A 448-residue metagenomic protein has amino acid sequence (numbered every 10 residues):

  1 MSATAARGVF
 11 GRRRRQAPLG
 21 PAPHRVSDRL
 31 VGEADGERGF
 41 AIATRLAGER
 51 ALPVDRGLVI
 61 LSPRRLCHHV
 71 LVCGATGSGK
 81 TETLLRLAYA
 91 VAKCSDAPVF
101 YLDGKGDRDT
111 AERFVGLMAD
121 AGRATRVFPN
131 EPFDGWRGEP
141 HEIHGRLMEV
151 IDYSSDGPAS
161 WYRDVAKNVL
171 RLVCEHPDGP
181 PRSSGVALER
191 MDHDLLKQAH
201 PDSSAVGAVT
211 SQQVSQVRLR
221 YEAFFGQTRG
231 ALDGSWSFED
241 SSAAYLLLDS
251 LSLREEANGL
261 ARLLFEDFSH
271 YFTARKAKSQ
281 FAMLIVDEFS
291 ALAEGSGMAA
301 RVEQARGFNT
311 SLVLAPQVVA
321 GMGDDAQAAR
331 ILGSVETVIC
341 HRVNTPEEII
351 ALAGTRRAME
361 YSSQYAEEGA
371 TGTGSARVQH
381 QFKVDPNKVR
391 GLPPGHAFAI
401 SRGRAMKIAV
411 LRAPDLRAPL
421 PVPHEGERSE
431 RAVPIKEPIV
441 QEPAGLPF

Functional and structural regions predicted by a protein language model:
M1-T4, R356, K436: Intrinsically disordered, low-complexity proline-rich regions
S2-A47: Charged, amphipathic alpha-helical linker segments immediately N-terminal to NTP-binding catalytic cores
P18, A22, A34-D35, L46 (+8 more regions): P-loop NTPase motor domains
F114-M118, A328-R330, A353-R357, P414-R417: Short secondary-structure boundary/capping segments
L147-M148, V302-Q304, F308-G403: Conserved ATP-driven motor cores of ASCE-family P-loop NTPases powering translocation/secretion/packaging/pilus
